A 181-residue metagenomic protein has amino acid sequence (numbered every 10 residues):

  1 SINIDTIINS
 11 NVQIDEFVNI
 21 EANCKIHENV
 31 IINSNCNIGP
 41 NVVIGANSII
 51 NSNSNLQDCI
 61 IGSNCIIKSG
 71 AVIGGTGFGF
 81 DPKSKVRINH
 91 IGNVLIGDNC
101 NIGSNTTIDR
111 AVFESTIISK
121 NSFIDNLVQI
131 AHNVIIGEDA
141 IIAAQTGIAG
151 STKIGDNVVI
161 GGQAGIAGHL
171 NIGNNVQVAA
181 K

Functional and structural regions predicted by a protein language model:
I2-A180: Structural signal for interior beta-strand "rungs" in well-ordered beta-sheet cores of soluble enzyme domains
